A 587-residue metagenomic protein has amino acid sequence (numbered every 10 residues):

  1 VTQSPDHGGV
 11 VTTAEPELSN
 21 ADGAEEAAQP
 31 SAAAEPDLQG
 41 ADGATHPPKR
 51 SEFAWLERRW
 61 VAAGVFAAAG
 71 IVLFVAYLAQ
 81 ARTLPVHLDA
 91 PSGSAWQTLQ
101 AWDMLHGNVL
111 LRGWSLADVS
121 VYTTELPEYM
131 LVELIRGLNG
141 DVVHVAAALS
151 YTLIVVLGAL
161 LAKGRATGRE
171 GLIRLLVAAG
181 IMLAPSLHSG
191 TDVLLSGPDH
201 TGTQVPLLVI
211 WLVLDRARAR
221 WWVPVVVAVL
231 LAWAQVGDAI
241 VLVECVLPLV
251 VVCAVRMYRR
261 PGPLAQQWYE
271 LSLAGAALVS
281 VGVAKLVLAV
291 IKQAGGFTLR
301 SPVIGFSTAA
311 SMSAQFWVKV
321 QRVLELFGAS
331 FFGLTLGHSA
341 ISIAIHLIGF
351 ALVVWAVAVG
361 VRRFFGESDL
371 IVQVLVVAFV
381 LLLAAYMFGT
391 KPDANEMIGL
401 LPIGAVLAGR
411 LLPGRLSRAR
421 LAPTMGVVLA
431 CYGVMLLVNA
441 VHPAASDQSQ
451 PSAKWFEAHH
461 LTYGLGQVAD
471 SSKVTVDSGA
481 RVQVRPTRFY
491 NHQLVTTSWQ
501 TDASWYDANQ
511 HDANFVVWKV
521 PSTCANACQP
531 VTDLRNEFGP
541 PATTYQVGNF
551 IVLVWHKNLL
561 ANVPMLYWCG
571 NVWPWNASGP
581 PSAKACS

Functional and structural regions predicted by a protein language model:
V65-I71, V279, L412-H442: Signature aromatic-anchored transmembrane alpha helix within multi-pass, membrane-resident enzymes that catalyze glycan
W96-D103, S115-D141, V318-T335: Short hydrophobic/aromatic helix or loop-helix immediately within or flanking a transmembrane segment in polytopic
V119, A458-S498: Short periplasmic/luminal acceptor-recognition loop of GT-C membrane glycosyltransferases, typified by
Y122, R165-D215, G237, K391-G404 (+1 more regions): Membrane-interface micro-motifs in multi-pass membrane enzymes
V145-G171, V209, V354-V357: Transmembrane-helix motifs of polytopic, lipid-linked glycan transferases
A166-L172, M257-S272, S339-A378, F388-K391: Membrane-interface helix-loop-helix junctions at transmembrane boundaries of multi-pass membrane enzymes, predominantly
D199-P206, V243, A340-A351, D369-S417: Hydrophobic/aromatic-rich transmembrane helices and adjacent perimembrane loops
W222-A239, C245-P248: Membrane-interface alpha helices of multi-pass inner-membrane proteins
